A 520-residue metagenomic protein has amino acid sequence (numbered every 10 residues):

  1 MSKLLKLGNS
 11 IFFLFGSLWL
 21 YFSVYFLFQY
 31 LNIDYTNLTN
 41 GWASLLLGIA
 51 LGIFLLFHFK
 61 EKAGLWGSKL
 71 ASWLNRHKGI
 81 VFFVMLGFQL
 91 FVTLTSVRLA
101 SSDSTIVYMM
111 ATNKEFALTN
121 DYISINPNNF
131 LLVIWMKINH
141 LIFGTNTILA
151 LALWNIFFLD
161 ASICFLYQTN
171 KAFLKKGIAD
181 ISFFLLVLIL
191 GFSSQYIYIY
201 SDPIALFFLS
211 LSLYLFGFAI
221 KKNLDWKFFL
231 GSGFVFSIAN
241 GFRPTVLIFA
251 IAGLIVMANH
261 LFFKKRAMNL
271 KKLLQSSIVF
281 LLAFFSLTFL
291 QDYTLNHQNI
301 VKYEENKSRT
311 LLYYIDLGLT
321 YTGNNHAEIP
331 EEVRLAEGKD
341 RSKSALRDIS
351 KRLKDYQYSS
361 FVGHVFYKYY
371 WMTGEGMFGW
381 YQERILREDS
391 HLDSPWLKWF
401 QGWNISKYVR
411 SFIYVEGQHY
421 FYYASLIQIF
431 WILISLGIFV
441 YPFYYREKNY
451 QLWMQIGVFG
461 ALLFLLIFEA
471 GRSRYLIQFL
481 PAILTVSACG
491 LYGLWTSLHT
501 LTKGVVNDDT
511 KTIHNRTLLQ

Functional and structural regions predicted by a protein language model:
L38-S44, A150, E375-F459: Membrane-interface anchor segments at the N-terminal boundary of transmembrane helices in multi-pass membrane enzymes
T95-M110, F116-N146, R341-S342, Y358: Extracytoplasmic catalytic/substrate-binding loops of multi-pass membrane glycan-assembly enzymes
N126, F130, I134, G144-A161 (+1 more regions): Loop-to-helix entry region of an early transmembrane alpha helix in multi-pass inner-membrane enzymes
L153-F173, L211, G437-V440: Transmembrane-helix motifs of polytopic, lipid-linked glycan transferases
L166-L188, Y450-L452, I456: Transmembrane-helix signature of polytopic, membrane-embedded enzymes that assemble or transfer cell-envelope glycans
G191, I197-A205, F242-T245: Short acidic/glycine- and proline-prone juxtamembrane loop motifs at membrane-interface regions of multi-pass membrane
S212-F228: Membrane-interface transmembrane helices that cradle and orient dolichyl/undecaprenyl
N296-F400: Membrane-proximal stem/loop segments at transmembrane-domain junctions that anchor or position
